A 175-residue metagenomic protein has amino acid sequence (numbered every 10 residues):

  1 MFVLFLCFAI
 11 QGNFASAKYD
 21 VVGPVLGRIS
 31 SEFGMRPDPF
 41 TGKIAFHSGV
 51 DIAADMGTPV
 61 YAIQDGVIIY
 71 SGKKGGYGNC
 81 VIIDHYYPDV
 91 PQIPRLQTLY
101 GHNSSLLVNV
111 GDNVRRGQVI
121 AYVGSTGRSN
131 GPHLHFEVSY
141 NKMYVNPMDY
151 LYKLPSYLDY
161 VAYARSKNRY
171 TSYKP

Functional and structural regions predicted by a protein language model:
M1-A9: Bacterial N-terminal signal peptides
G12-N79, P88-V90, R116, Y160 (+1 more regions): Surface-exposed, glycine-biased beta-strand/turn segments
I29, N79-H85, Q92, V110-R169: Conserved, short, structured surface segments that act as functional micro-motifs
F33, M56, Q64, H85-Y87 (+3 more regions): A mature extracytoplasmic/lumenal domain signature
H47, H102, H133-E137: Histidine-centered divalent metal-coordination motifs
D51-I52, N103, R128: Short loop/turn motifs at secondary-structure junctions and domain boundaries
